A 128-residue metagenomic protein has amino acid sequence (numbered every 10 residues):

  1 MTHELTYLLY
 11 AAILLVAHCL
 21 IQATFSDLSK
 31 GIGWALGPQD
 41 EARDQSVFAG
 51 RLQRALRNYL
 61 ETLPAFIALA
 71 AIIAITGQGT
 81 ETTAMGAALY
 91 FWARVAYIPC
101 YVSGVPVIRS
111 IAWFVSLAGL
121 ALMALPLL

Functional and structural regions predicted by a protein language model:
M1-I21: Long, highly hydrophobic alpha-helical transmembrane signal-anchor segments
Y10-I13, L56, A88-W92, I111 (+1 more regions): Hydrophobic residues within alpha-helical transmembrane segments of multi-pass solute transporters/permease subunits
L14, R57-I72: Core segments of transmembrane alpha-helices that mediate helix-helix packing or line hydrophobic substrate/ligand
A23-Q53: Cytosolic, membrane-interface loops and tails of multi-pass inner-membrane proteins
R43-P64, C100-V102, P106: Membrane interfacial helix-start motif at the N-side
Q78-L89: Structural signature of hydrophobic alpha-helical transmembrane segments
V95-A118: Interfacial loop-to-transmembrane junctions
A118-L128: Hydrophobic alpha-helical transmembrane segments in multi-pass integral membrane proteins
